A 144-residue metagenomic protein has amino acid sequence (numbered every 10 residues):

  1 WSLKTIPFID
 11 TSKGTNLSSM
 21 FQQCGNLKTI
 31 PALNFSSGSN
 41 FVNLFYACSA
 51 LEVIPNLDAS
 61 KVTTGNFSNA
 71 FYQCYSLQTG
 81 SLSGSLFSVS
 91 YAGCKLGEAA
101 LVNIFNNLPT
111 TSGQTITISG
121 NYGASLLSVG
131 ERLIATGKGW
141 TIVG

Functional and structural regions predicted by a protein language model:
W1-G144: Negatively charged
